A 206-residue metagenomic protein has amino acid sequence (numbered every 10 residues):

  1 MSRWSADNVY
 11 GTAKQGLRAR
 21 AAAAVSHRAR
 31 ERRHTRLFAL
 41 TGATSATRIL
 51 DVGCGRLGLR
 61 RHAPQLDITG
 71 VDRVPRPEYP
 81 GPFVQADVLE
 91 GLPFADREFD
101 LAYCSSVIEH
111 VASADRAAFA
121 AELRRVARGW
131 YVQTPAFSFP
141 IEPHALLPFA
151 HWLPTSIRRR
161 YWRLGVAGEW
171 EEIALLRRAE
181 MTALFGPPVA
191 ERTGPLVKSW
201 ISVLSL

Functional and structural regions predicted by a protein language model:
M1-G42: Class I SAM-dependent methyltransferase Rossmann-like catalytic core, especially the SAM/SAH-binding loop
A19-A23, W162-E171: Short glycine/proline- and acidic residue-enriched helix-loop micro-motifs that form flexible lids or anion-recognition
R30-E31, A112-S113, A174: A conditional alpha-helix N-cap/helix-loop micro-motif detector
F38-F139, L204: Conserved SAM-binding loop
F94, R158, L164: Active-site capping/gating segments
G129-S156: Conserved class I S-adenosyl-L-methionine
G168-P187: Short alpha-helix
A190-L206: Core SAM-dependent methyltransferase catalytic element
